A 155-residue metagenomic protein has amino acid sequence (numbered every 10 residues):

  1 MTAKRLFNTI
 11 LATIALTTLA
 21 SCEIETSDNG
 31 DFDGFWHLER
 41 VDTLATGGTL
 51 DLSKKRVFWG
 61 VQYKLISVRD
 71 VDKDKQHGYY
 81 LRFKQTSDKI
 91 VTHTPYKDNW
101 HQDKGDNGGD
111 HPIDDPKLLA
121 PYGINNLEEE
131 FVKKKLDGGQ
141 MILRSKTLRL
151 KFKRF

Functional and structural regions predicted by a protein language model:
M1-I10: Bacterial N-terminal signal peptides that target proteins for export
T18-S21: C-terminal motif of bacterial Sec signal peptides marking the signal peptidase cleavage site
E23-E25: Bacterial signal peptide processing site
D31-L52: Post-signal peptide N-terminal segment of mature Sec-exported envelope proteins
D33-F35, Q62-S67, L136-I142: Short, hydrophobic/aromatic-rich segments at coil-to-beta transitions
D42-G47, K64-L136: Contiguous, well-ordered beta-strand patches that form the walls/edges of small beta-barrel/beta-sandwich domains
Y80-D88, L136-F155: Edge beta-strand at a domain terminus
